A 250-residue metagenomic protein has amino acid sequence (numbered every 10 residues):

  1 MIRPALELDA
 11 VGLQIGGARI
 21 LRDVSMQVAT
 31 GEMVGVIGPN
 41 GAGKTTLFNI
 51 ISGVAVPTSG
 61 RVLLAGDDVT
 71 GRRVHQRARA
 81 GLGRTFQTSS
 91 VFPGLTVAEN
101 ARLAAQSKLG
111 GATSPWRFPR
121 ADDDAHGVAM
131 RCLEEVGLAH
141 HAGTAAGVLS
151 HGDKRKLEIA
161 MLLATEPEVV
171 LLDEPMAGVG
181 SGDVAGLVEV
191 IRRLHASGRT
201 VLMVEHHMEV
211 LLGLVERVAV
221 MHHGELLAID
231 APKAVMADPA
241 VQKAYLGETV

Functional and structural regions predicted by a protein language model:
I2-V250: Glycine-rich phosphate-binding loops of nucleotide-dependent enzymes
